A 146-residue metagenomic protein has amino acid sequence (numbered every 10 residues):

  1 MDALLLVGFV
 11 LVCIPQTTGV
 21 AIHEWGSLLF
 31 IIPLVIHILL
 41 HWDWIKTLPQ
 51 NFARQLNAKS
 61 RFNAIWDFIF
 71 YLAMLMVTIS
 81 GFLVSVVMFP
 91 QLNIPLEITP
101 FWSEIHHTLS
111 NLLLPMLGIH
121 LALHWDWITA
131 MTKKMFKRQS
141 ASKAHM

Functional and structural regions predicted by a protein language model:
M1-M146: Membrane-embedded alpha-helical bundles that constitute the cytochrome b-like, heme-associated redox core of multi-pass
